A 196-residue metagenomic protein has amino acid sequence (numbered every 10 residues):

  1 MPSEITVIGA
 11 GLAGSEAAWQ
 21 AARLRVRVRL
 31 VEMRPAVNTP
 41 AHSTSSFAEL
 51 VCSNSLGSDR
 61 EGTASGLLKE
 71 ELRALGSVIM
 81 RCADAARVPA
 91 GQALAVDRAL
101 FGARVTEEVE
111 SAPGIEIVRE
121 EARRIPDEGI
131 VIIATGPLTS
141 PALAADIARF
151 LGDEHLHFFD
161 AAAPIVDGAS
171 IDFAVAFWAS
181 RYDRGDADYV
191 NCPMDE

Functional and structural regions predicted by a protein language model:
M1-A13: Beta1/beta-strand and adjacent pyrophosphate-binding region of the FAD-binding site in flavoprotein oxidoreductases
E4, R27, H155: Residues at the starts of beta-strands that form the adenosine-phosphate
A17, P40, A142-A144: Short glycine-/acidic-enriched loop or helix-start segments at secondary-structure transitions that form or flank
W19-R81: N-terminal FAD cofactor-binding segment of flavoenzymes
Q20, R104, E108, D146: Rossmann-fold NAD(P)-dependent oxidoreductase module
Q20, T39, R60-L67, A93 (+5 more regions): Catalytic cores of large soluble enzymes that bind and process phosphate-bearing ligands
S43, D59-T106, E110-G114, I125: A conserved beta-strand/loop capping segment in the N-terminal third of enzymes that catalyze redox or closely related
S111-E196: Predominantly flavin-linked oxidoreductase catalytic cores and closely associated redox partners
